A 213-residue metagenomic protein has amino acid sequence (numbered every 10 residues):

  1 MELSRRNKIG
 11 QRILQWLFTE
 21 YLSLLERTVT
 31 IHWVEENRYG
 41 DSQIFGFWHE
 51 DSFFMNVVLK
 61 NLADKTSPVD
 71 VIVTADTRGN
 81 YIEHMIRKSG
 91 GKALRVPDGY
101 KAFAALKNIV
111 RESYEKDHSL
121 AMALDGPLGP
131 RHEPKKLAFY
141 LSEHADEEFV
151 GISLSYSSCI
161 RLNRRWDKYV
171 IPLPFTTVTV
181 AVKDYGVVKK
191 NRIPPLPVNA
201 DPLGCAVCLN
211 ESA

Functional and structural regions predicted by a protein language model:
M1-V58, S67, H84, V110-R111 (+3 more regions): Membrane-anchoring hydrophobic helices of lipid-metabolizing enzymes
D41-Y100, A145-D146, S157-L162: Catalytic core of membrane glycerolipid acyltransferases/transacylases, capturing the structured, soluble-facing
T77, G99-A102, P127-E133: Acidic, metal-coordinating catalytic cores used for nucleic-acid/nucleotide bond scission and strand-transfer chemistry
N80-E83, A104-S113: Short, charged beta->alpha transition segments
V96, A123, G151-L154: Generic beta-sheet signal
I109-A145: Catalytic-site beta-strand/loop segments enriched in glycine and acidic/polar residues
E133-I193: A cross-family acyltransferase "interaction/gating" segment
